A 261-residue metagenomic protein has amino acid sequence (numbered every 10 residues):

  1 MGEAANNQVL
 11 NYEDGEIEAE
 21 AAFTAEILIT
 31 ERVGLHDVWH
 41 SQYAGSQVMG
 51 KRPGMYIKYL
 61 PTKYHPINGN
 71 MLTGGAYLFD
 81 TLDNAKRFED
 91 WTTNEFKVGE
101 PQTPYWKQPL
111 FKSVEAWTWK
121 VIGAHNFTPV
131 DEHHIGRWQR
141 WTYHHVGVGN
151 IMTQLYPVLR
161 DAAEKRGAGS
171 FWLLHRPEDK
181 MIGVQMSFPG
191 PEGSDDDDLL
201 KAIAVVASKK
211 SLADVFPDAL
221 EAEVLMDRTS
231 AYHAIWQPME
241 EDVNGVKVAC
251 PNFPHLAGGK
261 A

Functional and structural regions predicted by a protein language model:
M1-I57, P61-N68, D83-D90, Q108-A261: Short S/T/G/P-rich N-terminal loop/turn motif that feeds into the first structured element of a domain
T73-F79, Q185: Short, structured motif recognition centered on aromatic/hydrophobic residues
E95-G99, Y105: Contiguous mid-protein beta-loop-alpha structural module that forms a pocket-lining wall or clamp of enzyme active
